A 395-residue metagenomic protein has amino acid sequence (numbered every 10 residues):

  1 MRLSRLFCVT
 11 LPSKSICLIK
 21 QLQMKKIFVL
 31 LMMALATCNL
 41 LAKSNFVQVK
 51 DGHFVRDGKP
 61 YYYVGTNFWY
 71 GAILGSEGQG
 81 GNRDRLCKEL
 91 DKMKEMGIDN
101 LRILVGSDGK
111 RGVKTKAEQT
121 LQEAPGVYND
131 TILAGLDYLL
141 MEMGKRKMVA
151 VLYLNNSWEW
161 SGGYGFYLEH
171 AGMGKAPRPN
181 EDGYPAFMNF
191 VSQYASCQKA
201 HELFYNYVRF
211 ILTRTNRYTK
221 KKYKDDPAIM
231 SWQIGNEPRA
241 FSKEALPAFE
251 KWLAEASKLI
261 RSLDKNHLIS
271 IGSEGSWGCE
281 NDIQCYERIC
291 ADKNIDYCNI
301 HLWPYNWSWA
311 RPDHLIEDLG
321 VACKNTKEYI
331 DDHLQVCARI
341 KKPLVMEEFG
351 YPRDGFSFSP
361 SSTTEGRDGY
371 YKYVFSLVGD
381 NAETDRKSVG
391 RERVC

Functional and structural regions predicted by a protein language model:
R2, K20-I27: Positively charged n-region of N-terminal signal peptides that target proteins for export
S4, S13-S15: Serine residues within intrinsically disordered or low-complexity segments
F7, I19, L30-L31: Composition-driven detection of intrinsically disordered, low-complexity segments
V9-L11, A72: Compositionally biased, low-complexity segments
I27-A36: Sec-dependent N-terminal signal peptides
L35-N45: Bacterial Sec-dependent signal peptides at the C-terminal "C-region" and cleavage site
S44-L344, F349-C395: Active-site mouth of glycoside hydrolases
